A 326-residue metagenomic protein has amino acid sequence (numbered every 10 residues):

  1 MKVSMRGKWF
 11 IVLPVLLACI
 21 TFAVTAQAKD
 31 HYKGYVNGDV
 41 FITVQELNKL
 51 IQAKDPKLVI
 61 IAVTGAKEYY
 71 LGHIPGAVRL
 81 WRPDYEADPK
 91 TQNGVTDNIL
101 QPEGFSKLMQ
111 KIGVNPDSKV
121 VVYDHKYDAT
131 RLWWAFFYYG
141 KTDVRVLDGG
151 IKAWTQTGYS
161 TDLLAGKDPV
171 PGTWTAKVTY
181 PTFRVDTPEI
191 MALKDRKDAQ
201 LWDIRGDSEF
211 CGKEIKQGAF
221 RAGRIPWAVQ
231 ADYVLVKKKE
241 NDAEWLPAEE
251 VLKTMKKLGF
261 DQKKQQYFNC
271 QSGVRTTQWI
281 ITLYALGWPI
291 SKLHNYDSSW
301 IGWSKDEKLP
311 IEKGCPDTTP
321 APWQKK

Functional and structural regions predicted by a protein language model:
K2-L13: Bacterial N-terminal signal peptides that target proteins for export
V12-T21: Bacterial N-terminal signal peptides
A26-E68, D148-G218, G314-K326: Flexible, polar/low-complexity N-terminal or interdomain linker segments that lie immediately upstream of folded
D30-Y35, T96-R196, E214, G223 (+2 more regions): Thiolate-centered catalytic microenvironments shared by cysteine-dependent enzyme domains
K57-F105: N-terminal carbohydrate-binding/catalytic regions of secreted carbohydrate-active enzymes
D88-P116, Y233-Q265: Helix-loop module immediately N-terminal to the HCX5R catalytic loop in PTP-like cysteine phosphatase domains
A243, K253, L258-C315: C-terminal soluble interaction/assembly domains
